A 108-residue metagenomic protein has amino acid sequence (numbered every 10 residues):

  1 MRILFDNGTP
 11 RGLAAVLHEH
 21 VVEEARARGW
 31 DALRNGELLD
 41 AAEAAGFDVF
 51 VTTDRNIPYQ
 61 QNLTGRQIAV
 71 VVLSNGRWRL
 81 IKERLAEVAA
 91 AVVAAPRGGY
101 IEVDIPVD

Functional and structural regions predicted by a protein language model:
M1, R66-I68: Change "...and in nucleic-acid phosphodiester-cleaving endonucleases..." to "...and in nucleic-acid processing enzymes
M1-D48: N-terminal first-folded block
D6, T53, S74: Active-site-adjacent beta-strand anchor residues
L13-E19, I57-R66: Short loop/helix-cap segments at secondary-structure boundaries that form the rim of catalytic
R28-G29, I57, G76-W78: Short histidine/acidic/glycine/proline-rich micro-motifs that form metal- and phosphate-coordinating active-site loops
A42-L63: Acidic, metal-binding active-site segment of PIN/NYN-like and related structure-specific nucleases
I68-D108: C-terminal structural segments of small proteins and small subunits
